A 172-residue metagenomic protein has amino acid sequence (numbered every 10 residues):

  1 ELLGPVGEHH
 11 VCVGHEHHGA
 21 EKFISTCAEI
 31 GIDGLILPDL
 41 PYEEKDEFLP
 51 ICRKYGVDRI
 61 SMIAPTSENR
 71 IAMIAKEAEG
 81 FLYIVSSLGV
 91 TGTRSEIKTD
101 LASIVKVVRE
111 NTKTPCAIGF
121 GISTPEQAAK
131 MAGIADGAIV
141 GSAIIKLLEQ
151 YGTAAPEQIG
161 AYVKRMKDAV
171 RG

Functional and structural regions predicted by a protein language model:
E1-L2, G7-H9, L35-L37, R59-M62 (+3 more regions): Hydrophobic faces of well-ordered beta-strands that scaffold small-molecule active sites in alpha/beta enzyme cores
E1-L37, V170: Active-site beta->alpha loop and helix N-cap motifs at the rims of alpha/beta catalytic domains
C27, I74, M131, G141 (+1 more regions): Conserved, mostly hydrophobic/aromatic
G31-E44, D58-T66, A72, T91: Catalytic beta/alpha-barrel core
G34-I36, P41, S86-G92, I134-T153: Glycine-rich phosphate-binding active-site loops on the catalytic face of alpha/beta enzymes
S67-K76, I118, I122-A138: Catalytic cores of alpha/beta
A72-E110, L147-Y151: Glycine/Thr-rich beta-alpha phosphate-binding loop at enzyme active sites
K146-G172: C-terminal helical cap(s) of enzyme catalytic domains, especially alpha/beta-barrels
